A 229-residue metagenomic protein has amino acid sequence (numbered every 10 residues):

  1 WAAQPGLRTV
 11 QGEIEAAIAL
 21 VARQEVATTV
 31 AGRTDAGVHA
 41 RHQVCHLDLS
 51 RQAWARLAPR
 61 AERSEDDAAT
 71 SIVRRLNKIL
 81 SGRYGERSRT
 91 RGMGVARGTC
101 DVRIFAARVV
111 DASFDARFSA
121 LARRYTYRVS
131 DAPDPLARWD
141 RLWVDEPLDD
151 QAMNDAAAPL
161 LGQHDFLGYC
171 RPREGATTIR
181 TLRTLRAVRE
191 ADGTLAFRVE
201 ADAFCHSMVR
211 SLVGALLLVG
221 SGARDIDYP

Functional and structural regions predicted by a protein language model:
W1-P229: Structured-RNA-binding interfaces characteristic of tRNA pseudouridine synthases
